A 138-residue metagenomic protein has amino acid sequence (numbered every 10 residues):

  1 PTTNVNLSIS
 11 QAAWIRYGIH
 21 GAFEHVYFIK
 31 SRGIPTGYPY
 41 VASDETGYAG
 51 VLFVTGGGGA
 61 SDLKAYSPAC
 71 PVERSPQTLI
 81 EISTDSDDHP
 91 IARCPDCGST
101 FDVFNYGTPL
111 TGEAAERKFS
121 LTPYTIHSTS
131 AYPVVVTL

Functional and structural regions predicted by a protein language model:
P1-T84, D102, T122-L138: N-terminal pre-ligand scaffold of iron-sulfur
P71-L121: Acidic, glycine-rich flexible loop segments
